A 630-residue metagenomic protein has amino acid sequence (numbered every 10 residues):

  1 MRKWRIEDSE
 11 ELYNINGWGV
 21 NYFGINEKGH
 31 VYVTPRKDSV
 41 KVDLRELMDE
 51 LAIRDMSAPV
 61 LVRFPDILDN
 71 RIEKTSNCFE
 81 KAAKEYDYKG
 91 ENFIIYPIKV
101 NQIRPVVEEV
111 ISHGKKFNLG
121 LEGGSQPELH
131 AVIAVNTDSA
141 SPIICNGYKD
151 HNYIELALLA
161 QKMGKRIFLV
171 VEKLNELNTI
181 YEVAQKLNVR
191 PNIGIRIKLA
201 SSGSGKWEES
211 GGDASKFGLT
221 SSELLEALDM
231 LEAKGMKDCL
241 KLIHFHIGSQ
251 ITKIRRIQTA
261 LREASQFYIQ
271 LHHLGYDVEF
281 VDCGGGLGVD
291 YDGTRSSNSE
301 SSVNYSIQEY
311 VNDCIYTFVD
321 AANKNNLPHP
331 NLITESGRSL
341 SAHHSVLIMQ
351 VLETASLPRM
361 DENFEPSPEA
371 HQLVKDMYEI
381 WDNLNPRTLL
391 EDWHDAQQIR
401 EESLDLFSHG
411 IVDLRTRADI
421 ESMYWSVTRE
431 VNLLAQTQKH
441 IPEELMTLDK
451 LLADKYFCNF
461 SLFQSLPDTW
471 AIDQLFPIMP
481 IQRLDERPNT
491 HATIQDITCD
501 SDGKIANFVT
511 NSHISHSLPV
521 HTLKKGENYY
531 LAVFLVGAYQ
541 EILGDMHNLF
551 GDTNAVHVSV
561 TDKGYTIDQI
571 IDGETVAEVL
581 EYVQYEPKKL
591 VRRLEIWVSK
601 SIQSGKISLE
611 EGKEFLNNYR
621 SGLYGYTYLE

Functional and structural regions predicted by a protein language model:
M1-S57, S559, T566, V576-V579: Conserved, well-structured core domains of diverse proteins
I25-Q102: Low-complexity, highly charged intrinsically disordered N-terminal segments that act as targeting/localization
H30, D38, I67, N101-I103 (+15 more regions): Short, glycine-/Ser/Thr-/acidic-enriched flexible segments
L47-M56, L242-G248, L287-N298: A short small-residue
A58, V62, K84-K89, L274-V278 (+1 more regions): Flexible, glycine/charged-enriched surface loops at secondary-structure junctions
D66-K74, E226, E263, D313: A non-catalytic, amphipathic alpha-helix used as a structural packing/dimerization or gating element in enzyme scaffolds
D87-D282, V289-G293, N304-E309, T317 (+1 more regions): Active-site-proximal beta-alpha core segment in soluble small-molecule metabolic enzymes
Y305, D313-I315, V319-E630: Charged (often Lys/Glu-rich) extended helix/loop segments that serve as interaction or gating elements
